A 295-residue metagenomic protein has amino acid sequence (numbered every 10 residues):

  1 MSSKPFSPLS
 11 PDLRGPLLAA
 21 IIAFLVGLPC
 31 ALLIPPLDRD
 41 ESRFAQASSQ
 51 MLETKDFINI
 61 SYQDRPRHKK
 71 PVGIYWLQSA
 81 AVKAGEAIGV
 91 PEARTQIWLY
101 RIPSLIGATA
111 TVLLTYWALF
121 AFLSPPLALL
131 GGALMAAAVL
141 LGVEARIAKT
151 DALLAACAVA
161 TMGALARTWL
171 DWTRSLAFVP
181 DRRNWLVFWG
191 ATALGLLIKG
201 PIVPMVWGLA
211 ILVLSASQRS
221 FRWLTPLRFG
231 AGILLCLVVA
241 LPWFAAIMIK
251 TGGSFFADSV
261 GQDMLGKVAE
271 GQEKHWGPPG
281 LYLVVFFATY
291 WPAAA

Functional and structural regions predicted by a protein language model:
S2-A295: Membrane-integral, polyisoprenol-dependent glycosyltransferases of the GT-C/oligosaccharyltransferase superfamily
